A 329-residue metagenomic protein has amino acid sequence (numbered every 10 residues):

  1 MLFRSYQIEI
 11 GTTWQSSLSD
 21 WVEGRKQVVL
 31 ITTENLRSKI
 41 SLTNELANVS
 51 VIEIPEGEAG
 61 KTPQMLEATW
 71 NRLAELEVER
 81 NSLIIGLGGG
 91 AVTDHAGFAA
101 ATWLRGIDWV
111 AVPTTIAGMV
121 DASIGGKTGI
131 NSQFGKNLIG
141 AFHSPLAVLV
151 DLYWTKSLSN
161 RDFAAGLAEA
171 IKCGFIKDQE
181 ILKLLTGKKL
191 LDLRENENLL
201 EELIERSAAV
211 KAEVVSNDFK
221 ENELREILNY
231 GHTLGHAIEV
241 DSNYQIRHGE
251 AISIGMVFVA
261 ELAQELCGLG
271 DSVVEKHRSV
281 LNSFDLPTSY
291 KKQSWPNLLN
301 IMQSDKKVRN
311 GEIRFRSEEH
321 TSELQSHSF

Functional and structural regions predicted by a protein language model:
M1-L2, E319-F329: Single conserved hydrophobic/aromatic residue that forms the stacking wall/gate of nucleotide- or nucleobase-binding
F3-L83: ATP/NTP phosphate-donor binding region
E77-E79, T102-L104, N131-S132, L138-H143 (+5 more regions): Solvent-exposed alpha-helices and their adjacent loops that cap or buttress functional pockets in soluble metabolic
A91-F98, M119-V120, A237: Short glycine/serine/threonine-rich phosphate/pyrophosphate-binding segments that cradle anionic phosphate groups
F98-L191: A glycine/threonine-rich phosphate-anchoring loop and its flanking beta-alpha core in nucleotide/phosphate-binding
A168-I171, L269-S322: C-terminal charged capping/lid subdomain of soluble metabolic enzymes
L184, K188-P296: Active-site segments that bind and position negatively charged phosphate/pyrophosphate groups
